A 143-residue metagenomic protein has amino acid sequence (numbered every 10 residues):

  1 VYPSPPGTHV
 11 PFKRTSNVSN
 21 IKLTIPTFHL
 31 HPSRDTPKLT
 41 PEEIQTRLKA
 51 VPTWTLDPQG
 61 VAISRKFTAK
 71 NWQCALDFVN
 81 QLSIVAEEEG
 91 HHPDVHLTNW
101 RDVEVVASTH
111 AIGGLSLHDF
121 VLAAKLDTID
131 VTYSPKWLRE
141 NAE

Functional and structural regions predicted by a protein language model:
Y2, I21-S64, K70-L76, N80-E143: Long, contiguous binding/interaction regions
S4, S16-S19: Serine residues within intrinsically disordered or low-complexity segments
